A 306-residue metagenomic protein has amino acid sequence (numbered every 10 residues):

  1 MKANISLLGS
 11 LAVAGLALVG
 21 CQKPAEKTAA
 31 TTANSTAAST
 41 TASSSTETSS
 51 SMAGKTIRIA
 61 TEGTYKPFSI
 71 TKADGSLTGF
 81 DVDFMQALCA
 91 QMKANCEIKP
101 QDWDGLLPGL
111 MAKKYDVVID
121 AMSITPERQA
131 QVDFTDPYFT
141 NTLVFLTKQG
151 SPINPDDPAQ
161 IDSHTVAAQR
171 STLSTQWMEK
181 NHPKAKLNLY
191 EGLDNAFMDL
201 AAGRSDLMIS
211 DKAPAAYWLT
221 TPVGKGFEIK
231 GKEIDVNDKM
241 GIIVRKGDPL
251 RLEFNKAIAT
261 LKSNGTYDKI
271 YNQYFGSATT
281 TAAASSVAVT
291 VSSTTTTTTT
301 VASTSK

Functional and structural regions predicted by a protein language model:
C21-A30: Bacterial lipoprotein signal-peptidase II cleavage site
P24, L173-Y190, F227-K230, K256-T294 (+1 more regions): Ligand-binding clefts/hinges and TM-proximal coupling segments of bilobed small-molecule sensing domains
S35, S44-A121: Extracytoplasmic small-molecule ligand-binding "clamshell" domains of the periplasmic binding protein/Venus flytrap
G63, T140-T147, K212, A216-A259 (+1 more regions): Periplasmic-binding protein-like
V82-D83, I98-P108, I153, R170 (+2 more regions): Short helix-initiation/N-cap motifs at beta->coil->alpha
V82-Q91, Q149-S151, H164-T165, R170-L173 (+1 more regions): Extended ligand-binding regions for polar small-molecule ligands
Q86, A90, N95-Q160, F227-I229 (+1 more regions): Acidic, polar ligand-binding/catalytic clefts
G105, M122-A130, E179-K180, A201 (+1 more regions): A ligand-binding cleft/hinge motif common to bilobed small-molecule-binding domains
